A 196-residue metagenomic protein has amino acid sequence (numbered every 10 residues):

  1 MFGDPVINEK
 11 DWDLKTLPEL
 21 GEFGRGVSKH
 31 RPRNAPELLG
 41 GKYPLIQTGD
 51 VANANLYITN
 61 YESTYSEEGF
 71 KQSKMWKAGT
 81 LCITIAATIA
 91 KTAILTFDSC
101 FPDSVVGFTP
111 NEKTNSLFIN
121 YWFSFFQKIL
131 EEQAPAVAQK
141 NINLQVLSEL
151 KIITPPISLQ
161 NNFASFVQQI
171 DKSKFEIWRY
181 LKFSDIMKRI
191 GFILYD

Functional and structural regions predicted by a protein language model:
M1-S28, E149, I153-N162, Q168-D196: Non-catalytic DNA-recognition/assembly elements of restriction-modification systems
D13, H30-L38, A136: Short coil/turn segments at secondary-structure boundaries
D13, N115, I119, Q139 (+1 more regions): Hydrophobic (often cysteine-bearing) scaffold residues that line and stabilize catalytic clefts of nucleotide/cofactor
P18-P36, G49-A78: Sequence-specific dsDNA recognition surfaces
V27, I85-T88, S99-V106, A136-N161: A short glycine-rich beta-alpha junction/loop motif
Q47-T48, Y61-S124: A short beta-sheet element
